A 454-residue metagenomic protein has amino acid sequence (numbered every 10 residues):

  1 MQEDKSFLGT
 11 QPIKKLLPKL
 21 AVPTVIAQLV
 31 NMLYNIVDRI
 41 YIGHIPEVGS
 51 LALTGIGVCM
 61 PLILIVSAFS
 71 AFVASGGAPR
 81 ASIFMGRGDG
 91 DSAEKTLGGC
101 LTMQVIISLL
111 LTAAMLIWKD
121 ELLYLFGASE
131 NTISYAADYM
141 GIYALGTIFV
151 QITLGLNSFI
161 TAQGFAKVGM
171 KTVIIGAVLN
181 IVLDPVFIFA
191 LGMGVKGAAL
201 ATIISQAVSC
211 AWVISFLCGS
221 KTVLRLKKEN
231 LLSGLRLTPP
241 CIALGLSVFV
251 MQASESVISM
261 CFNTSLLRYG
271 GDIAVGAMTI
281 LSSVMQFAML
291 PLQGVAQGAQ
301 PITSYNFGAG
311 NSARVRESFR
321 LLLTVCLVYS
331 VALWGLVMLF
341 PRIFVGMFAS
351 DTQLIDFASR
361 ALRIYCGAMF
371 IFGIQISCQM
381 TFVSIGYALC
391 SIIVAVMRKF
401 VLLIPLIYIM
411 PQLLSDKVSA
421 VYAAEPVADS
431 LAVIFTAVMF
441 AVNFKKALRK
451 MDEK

Functional and structural regions predicted by a protein language model:
M1-T24, A81-I148, A190-G245, T303-A368 (+1 more regions): Short alpha-helical transmembrane segments in multi-pass integral membrane proteins
V22, D38, G77, W118-K119 (+13 more regions): Hydrophobic/aromatic residues in alpha-helical transmembrane segments
V25-P79, Y143-V150, P239-N306, C326-W334 (+3 more regions): Transmembrane helix-bundle signature of multi-pass secondary active exporters and lipid flippases
L33-I36, H44, S50, F84-R87 (+6 more regions): Helix-loop interface residues and adjacent transmembrane-helix termini in multi-pass membrane transporters, primarily
L53-A113, V150-G169, A277-G335, L339-P341 (+1 more regions): Small-residue-rich hydrophobic transmembrane alpha-helices
A71-A74, Y143-T161, T172-A177, A198-A211 (+4 more regions): Short runs within selected transmembrane alpha-helices of multi-pass transporters and secretion channels
L402-P411: Transmembrane alpha-helical segments of integral membrane proteins
